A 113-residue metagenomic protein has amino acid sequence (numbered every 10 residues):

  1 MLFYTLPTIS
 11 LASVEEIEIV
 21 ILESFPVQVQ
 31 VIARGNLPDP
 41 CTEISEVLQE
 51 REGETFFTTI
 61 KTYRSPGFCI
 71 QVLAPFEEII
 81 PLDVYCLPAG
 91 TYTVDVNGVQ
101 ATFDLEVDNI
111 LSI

Functional and structural regions predicted by a protein language model:
M1-I113: Exposed, flexible binding/inhibitory loops of compact, secreted disulfide-stabilized domains
